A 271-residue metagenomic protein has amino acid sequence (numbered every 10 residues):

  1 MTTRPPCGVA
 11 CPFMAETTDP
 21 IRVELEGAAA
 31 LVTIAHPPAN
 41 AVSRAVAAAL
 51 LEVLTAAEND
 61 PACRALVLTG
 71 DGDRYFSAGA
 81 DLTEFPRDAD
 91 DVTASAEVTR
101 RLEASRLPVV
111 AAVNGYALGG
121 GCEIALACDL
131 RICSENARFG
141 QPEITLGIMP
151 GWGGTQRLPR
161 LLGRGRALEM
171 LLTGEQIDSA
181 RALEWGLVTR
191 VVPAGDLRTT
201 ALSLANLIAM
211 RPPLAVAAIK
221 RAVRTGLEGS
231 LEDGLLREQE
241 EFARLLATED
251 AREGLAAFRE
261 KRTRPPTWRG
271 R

Functional and structural regions predicted by a protein language model:
T3-T69: Conserved CoA-thioester-binding segment of acyl-CoA-metabolizing enzymes
V9-I34, E175-A209, A217-G229, G254-R271: Amphipathic alpha-helical segments at domain termini/boundaries
V32, L50, L68, D81 (+5 more regions): Terminal peptide-recognition signature
A45-A49, A94, R101, T200 (+2 more regions): Charged catalytic carboxylate motif
A48-A49, A62, G70-A104, A117 (+2 more regions): Glycine- (often His-adjacent) and acidic-residue-rich active-site loop that binds/positions the CoA thioester
L54, F76, F139, F258 (+1 more regions): Conserved hydrophobic/aromatic "anchor" residues that stabilize well-ordered secondary structure elements
E103-L214, A247-T248, E253: Crotonase-fold acyl-CoA enzyme core
